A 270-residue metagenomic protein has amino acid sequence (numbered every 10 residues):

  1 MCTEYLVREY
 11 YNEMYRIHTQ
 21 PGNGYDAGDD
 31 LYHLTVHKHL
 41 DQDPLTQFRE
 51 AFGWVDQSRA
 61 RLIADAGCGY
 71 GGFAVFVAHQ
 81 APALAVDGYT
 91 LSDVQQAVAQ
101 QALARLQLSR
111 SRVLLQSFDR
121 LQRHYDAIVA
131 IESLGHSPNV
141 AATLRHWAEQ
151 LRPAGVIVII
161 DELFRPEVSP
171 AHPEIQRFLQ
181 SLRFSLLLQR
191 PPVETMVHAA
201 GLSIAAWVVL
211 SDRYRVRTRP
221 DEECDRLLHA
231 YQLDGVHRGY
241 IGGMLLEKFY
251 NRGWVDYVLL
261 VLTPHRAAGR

Functional and structural regions predicted by a protein language model:
M1-Q20: N-terminal auxiliary segments of SAM/dcSAM-dependent transferases
D41-R59: Conserved alpha-helix/loop element of class I SAM-dependent methyltransferases that forms part of the SAM/SAH-binding
A64, G72-S117: Class I SAM-dependent methyltransferase SAM/SAH-binding core
V129: A conserved beta-strand element that flanks and buttresses the S-adenosyl-L-methionine
A141-V156: A short glycine-rich, Lys/Arg-flanked "PGG" loop and its adjoining helix->strand segment in the class I
L163-F184: Short, glycine-/aromatic-enriched active-site segment of Class I SAM-dependent methyltransferases
S185-G201: Short alpha-helix
A206-R270: Conserved Class I S-adenosyl-L-methionine
